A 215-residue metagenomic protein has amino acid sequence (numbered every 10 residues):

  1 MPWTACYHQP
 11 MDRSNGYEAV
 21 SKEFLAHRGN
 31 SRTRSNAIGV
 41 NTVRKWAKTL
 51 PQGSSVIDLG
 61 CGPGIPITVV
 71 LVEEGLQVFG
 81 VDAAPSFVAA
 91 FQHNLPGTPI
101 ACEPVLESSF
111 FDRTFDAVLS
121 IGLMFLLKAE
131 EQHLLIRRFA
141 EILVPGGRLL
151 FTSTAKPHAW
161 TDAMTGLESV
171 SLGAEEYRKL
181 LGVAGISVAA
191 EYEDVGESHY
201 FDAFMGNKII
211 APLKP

Functional and structural regions predicted by a protein language model:
P2-P51, G62-F111, L127-L134, R138 (+1 more regions): Class I (Rossmann-like) S-adenosyl-L-methionine-dependent methyltransferase catalytic domain, capturing the SAM-binding
G53-S55: Nucleotide donor/acceptor-binding cores
L59: Conserved beta-strand/loop positions that form the S-adenosyl-L-methionine
D116: Conserved acidic residues
L119: A conserved beta-strand element that flanks and buttresses the S-adenosyl-L-methionine
G122-L123: Short catalytic micro-motifs in class I SAM-dependent methyltransferases
